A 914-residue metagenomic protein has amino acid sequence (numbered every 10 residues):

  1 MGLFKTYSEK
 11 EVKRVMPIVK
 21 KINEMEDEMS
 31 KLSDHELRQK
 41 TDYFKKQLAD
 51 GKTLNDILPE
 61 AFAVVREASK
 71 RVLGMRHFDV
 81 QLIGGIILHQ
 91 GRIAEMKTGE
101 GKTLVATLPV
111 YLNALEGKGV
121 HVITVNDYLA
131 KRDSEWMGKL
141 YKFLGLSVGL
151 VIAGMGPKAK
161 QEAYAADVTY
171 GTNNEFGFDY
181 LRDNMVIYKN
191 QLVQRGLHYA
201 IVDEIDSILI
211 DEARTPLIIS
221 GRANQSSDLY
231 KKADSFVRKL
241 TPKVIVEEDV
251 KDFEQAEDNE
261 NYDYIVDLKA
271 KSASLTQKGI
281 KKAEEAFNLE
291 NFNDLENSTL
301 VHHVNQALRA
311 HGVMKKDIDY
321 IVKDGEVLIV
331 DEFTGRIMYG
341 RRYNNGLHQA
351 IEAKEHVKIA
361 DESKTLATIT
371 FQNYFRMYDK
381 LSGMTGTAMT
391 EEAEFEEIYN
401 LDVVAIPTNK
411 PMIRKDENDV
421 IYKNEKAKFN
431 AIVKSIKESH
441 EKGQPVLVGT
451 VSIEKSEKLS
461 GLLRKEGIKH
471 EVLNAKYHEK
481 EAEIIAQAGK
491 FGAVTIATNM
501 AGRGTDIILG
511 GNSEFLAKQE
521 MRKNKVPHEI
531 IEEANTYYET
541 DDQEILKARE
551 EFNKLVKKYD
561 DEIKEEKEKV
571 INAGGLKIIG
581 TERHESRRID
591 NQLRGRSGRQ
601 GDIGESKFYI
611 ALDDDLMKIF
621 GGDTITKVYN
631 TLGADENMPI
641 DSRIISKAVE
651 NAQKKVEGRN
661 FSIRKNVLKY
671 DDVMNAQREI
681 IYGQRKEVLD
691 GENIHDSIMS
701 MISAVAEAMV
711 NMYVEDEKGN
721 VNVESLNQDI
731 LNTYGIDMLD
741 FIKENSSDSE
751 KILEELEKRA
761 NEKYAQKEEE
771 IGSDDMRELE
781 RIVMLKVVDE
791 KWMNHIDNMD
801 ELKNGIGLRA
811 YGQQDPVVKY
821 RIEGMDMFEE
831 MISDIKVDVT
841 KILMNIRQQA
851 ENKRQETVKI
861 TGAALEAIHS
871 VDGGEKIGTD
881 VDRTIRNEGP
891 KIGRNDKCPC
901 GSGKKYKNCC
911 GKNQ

Functional and structural regions predicted by a protein language model:
M1-A611, D615-G633, Y682-G683, M699-S700 (+1 more regions): Conserved P-loop NTPase motor core
M29, Y320-L328, T334-R341, V570-I571 (+7 more regions): Extended, charged helical/alpha-beta scaffold domains that provide interaction surfaces
A106, I432, R883-I885, G893: Active-site-adjacent structural elements in folded domains
V250-F253, E466, E533-T540, H869-K891: Intrinsically disordered, compositionally biased charged tails
G443-S456, G691, F741-N745, P899: Short, Lys/Glu-rich amphipathic helical modules
V448, I496, W792, F828 (+2 more regions): Hydrophobic, well-ordered secondary-structure elements that form the walls of internal hydrophobic environments
E888-K907, G911: Short Cys/His-rich zinc-binding micro-motifs
